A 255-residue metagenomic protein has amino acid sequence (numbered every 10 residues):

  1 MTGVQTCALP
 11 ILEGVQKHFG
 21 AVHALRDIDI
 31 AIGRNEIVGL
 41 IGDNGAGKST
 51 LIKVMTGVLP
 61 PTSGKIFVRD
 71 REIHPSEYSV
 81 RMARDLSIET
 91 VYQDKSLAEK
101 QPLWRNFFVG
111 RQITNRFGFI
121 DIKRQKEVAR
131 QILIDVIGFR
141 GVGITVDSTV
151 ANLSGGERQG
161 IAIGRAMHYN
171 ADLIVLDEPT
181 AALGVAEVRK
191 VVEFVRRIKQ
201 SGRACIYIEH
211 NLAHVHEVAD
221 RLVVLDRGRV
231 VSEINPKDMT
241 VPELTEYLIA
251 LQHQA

Functional and structural regions predicted by a protein language model:
M1-C7: Single conserved hydrophobic/aromatic residue that forms the stacking wall/gate of nucleotide- or nucleobase-binding
A8-A255: Glycine-rich phosphate-binding loops of nucleotide-dependent enzymes
